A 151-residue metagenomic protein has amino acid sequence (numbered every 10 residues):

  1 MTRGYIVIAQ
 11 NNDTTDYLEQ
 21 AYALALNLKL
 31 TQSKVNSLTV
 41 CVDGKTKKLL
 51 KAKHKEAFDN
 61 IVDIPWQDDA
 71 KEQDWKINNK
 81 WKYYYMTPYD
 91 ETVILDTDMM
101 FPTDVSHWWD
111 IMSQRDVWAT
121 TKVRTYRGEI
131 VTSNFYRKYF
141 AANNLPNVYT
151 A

Functional and structural regions predicted by a protein language model:
M1-A151: Glycosyltransferase catalytic domains, chiefly GT-A lineage
